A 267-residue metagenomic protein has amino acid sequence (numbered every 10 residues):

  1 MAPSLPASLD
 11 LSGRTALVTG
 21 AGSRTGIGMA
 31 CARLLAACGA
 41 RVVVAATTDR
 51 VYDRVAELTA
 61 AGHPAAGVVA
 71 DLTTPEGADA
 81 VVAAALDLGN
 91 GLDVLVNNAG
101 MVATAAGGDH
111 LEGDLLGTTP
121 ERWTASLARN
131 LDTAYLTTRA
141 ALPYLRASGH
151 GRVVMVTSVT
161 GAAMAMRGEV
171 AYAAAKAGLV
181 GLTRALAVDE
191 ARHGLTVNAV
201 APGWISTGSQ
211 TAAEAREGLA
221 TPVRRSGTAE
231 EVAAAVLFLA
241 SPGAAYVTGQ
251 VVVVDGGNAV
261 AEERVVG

Functional and structural regions predicted by a protein language model:
A2-A7, L237, T248-G267: Short C-terminal tail/terminal secondary-structure segment of NAD(P)H-dependent dehydrogenase/reductase domains
D10-V43: Canonical Rossmann dinucleotide-binding motif of NAD(H)/NADP(H)-dependent dehydrogenases/reductases, specifically
R24, T118-P120, R152-G178, T183-R192: Catalytic loop of short-chain dehydrogenase/reductase
A106-L115, T119-T124, E217: Substrate-binding pocket helix/loop in short-chain dehydrogenase/reductase
L116-Y135, V154, L179, V223: Catalytic Tyr-X3-Lys loop
T138-R139, R184: A short, exposed helix-loop element centered on a Lys and neighboring polar residues
P143, V188-D189, A245: Alpha-helical segment proximal to the catalytic Tyr-Lys
H150, A191, T196, V247-G249: Short, small/polar-rich loop/turn modules that mediate ligand/substrate recognition or access, typified
